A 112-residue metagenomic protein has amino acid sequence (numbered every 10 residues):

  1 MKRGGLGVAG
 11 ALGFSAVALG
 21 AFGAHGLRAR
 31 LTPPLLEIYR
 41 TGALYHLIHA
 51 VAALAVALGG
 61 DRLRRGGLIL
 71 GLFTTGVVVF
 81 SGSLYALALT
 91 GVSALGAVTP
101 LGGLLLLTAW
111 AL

Functional and structural regions predicted by a protein language model:
M1-L112: Polytopic transmembrane helical bundles with strong interfacial aromatic enrichment
